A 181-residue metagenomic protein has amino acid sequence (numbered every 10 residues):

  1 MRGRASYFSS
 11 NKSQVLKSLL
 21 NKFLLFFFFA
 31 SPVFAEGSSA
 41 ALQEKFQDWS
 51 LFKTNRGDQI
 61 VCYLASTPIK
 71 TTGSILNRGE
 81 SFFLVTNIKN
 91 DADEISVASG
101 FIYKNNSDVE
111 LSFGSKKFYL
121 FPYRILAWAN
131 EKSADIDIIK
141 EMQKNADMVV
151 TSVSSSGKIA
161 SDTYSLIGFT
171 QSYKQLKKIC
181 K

Functional and structural regions predicted by a protein language model:
R2-R4: Basic polycationic patches enriched in arginine
Y7-F23: Bacterial N-terminal signal peptides that target proteins for export
A35-K181: A generic "folded-domain core" signal
